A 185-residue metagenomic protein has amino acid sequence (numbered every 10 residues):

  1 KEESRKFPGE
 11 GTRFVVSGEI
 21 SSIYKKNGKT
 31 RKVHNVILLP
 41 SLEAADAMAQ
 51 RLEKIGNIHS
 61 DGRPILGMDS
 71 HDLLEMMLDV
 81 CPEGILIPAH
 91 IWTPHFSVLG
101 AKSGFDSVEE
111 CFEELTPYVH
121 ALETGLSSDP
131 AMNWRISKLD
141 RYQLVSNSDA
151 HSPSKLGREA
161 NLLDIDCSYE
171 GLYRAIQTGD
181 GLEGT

Functional and structural regions predicted by a protein language model:
E2-H120: Extended substrate/RNA-proximal surfaces in nucleic-acid metabolism proteins
K6-P8, E113-E114, W134-L144: Short, surface-exposed basic-aromatic patches at helix termini and helix-loop junctions that form
I20, I91, L126, S148-A150: Active-site metal-binding loops of divalent metal-dependent hydrolases
F96-S103, W134-R135, S154-D166: Histidine/acidic-residue-rich catalytic or RNA/ligand-binding cores of hydrolases and nuclease-related proteins
Y118-H120, L139-V145, L162: Glycine-enriched alpha-helix->loop->beta-strand junction motifs that scaffold or abut catalytic
L122-P130: Acidic/histidine-rich catalytic cores of soluble enzymes
R141-G157: Short acidic/histidine-rich active-site segments
G157-T185: A conserved active-site cap/scaffold subdomain adjacent to cofactor or substrate pockets
